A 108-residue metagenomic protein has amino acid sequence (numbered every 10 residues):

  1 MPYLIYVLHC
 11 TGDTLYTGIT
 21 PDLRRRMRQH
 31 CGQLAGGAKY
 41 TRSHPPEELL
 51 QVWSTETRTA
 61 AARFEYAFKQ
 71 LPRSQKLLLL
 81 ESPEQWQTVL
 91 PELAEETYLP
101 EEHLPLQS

Functional and structural regions predicted by a protein language model:
M1-S108: Structure-specific nucleic-acid interaction/processing domains
